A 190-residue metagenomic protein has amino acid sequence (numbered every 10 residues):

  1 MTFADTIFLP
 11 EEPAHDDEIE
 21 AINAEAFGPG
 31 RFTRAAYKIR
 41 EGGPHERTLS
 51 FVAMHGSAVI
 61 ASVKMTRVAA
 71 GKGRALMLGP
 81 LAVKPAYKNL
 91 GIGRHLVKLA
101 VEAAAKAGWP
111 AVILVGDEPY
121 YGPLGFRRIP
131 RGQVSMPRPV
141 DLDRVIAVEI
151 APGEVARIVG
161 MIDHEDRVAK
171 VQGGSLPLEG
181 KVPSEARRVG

Functional and structural regions predicted by a protein language model:
T6-I19: A short beta-loop-alpha structural element at the N-terminal edge of CoA-dependent acyl/N-acetyltransferase catalytic
D16, A24-R67: Active-site rim helix/loop that mediates acceptor-substrate recognition in acyltransferases
A58, K84-H95, A107, P123-L124: Conserved glycine-rich acetyl-CoA-binding loop
V68-L78, K88: A conserved beta-turn-beta hairpin within the catalytic core of GNAT-like acetyltransferases that forms part
L78, V83, N89-E102, L114: Conserved acetyl-CoA-binding loop-helix of GNAT-fold acetyltransferases
K106-P110, G116-D141: Conserved active-site alpha-helix within GNAT-family acetyltransferase domains
S135-L176: C-terminal "cap" of GNAT-fold acetyltransferases
